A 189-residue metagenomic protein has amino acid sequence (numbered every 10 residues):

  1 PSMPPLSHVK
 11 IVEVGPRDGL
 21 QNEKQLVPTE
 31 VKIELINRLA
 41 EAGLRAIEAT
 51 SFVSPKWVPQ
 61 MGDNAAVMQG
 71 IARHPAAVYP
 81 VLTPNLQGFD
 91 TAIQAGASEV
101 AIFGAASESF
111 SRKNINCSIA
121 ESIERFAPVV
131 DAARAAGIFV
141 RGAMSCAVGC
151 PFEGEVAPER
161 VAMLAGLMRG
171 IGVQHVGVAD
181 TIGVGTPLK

Functional and structural regions predicted by a protein language model:
L6-V9, G43-R45, R73-Y79, A97-S98 (+2 more regions): Short, well-ordered coil/turn segments that N-cap beta-strands
V12-V14, S98-S107, R141-S145: Non-cysteine beta-strand/loop elements that form the S-adenosyl-L-methionine
V12-V31, A77-L86, R112-I119, C146-R160 (+1 more regions): Active-site mouth loops of central-metabolism enzymes
G19, L39, A92, V100 (+2 more regions): Conserved, mostly hydrophobic/aromatic
T29-I33, N37-A77, T83-T91, G96-A97: Glycine-rich, positively charged N-terminal anion/phosphate-binding segment
R45-G70, F103-S118, C146-F152, G177-L188: Glycine-rich, proline-tolerant flexible connector loops at the mouths of alpha/beta enzymes
W57-V81, A120-R141, G166, K189: Alpha-helix-loop-beta-strand connector modules within alpha/beta enzyme cores
S107-I182: Conserved anion-binding
